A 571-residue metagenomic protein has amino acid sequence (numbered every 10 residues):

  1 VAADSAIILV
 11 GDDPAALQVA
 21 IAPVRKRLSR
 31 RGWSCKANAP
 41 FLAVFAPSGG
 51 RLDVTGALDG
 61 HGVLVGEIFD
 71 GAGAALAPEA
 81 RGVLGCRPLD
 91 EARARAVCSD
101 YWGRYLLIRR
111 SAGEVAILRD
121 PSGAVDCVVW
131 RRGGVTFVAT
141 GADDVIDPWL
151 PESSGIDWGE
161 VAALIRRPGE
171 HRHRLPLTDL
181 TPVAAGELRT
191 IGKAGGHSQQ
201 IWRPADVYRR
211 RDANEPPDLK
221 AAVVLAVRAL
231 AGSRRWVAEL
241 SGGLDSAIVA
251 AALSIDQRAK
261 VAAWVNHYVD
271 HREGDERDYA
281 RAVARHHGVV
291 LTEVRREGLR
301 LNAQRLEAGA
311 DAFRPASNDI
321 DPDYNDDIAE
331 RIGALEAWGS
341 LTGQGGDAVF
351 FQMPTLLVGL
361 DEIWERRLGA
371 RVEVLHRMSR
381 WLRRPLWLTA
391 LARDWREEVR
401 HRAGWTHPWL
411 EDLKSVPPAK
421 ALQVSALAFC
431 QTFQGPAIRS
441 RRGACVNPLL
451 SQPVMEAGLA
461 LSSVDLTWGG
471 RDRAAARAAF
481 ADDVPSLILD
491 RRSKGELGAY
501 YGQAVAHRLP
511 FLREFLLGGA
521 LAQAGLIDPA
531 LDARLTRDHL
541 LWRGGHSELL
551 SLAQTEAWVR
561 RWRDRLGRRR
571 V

Functional and structural regions predicted by a protein language model:
V1-L299, L306: Cysteine-centered catalytic environments shared across enzyme families
D13-A16, G113-A116, P121-C127, R131-R132 (+6 more regions): ATP-dependent adenylate-handling active sites, centered on carboxylate activation for C-N bond formation
A92, A96, E152-I156, L410-L422 (+3 more regions): Structural motif
A142-D144, V454, F511, A557: Short, well-ordered alpha-helical scaffold segment located in the soluble/lumenal catalytic or ligand-binding core
E160-E170, D327, A421-P436, S547-D564: Short, hydrophobic/amphipathic alpha-helical patches that form generic packing surfaces within helical domains
R174-A184, L230, W236, A390 (+6 more regions): Short coil/turn segments at secondary-structure boundaries
A316-N325, P529, A533-L535, R543 (+1 more regions): Long, Lys/Arg- and hydrophobic-enriched amphipathic alpha-helices
P354, S486-W542: PAPS-dependent sulfotransferase catalytic core
